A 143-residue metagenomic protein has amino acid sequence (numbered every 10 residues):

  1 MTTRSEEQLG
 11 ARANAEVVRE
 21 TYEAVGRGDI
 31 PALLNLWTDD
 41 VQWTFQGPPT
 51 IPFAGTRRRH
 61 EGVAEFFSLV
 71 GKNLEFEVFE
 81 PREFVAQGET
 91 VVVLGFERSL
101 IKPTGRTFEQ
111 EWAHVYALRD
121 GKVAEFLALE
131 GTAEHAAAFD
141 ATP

Functional and structural regions predicted by a protein language model:
M1-G10, S68-P143: A beta-strand edge to alpha-helix "cap/lid" segment located at domain peripheries
M1-L36, D140-P143: Short, low-complexity N-terminal intrinsically disordered segments enriched in polar/charged residues
N14-A15, Y22, T38, F67 (+2 more regions): Low-complexity, intrinsically disordered short peptide segments enriched in small/polar/basic residues
V18, L33-L34, V41, R59 (+4 more regions): Hydrophobic pocket/interface hotspot
V18-G28, I51-F53, V70-L74, L94-F96: Short, mixed-charge, low-aromatic patches
P31-A32, T38-E89: A solvent-exposed, acidic/Ser-Thr-rich amphipathic alpha-helical stretch
